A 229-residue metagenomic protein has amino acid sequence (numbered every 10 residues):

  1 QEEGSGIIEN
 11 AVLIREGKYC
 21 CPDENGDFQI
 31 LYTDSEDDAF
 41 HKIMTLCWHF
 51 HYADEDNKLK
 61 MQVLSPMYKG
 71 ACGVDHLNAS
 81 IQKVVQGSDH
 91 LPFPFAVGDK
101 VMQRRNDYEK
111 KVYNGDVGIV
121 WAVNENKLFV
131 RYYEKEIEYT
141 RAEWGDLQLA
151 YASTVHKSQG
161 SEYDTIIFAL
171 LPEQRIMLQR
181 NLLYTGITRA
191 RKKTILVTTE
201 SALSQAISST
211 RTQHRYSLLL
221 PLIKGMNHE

Functional and structural regions predicted by a protein language model:
Q1-K110, W121: Conserved helicase motor core of P-loop NTPases
D116-E229: C-terminal accessory regions
